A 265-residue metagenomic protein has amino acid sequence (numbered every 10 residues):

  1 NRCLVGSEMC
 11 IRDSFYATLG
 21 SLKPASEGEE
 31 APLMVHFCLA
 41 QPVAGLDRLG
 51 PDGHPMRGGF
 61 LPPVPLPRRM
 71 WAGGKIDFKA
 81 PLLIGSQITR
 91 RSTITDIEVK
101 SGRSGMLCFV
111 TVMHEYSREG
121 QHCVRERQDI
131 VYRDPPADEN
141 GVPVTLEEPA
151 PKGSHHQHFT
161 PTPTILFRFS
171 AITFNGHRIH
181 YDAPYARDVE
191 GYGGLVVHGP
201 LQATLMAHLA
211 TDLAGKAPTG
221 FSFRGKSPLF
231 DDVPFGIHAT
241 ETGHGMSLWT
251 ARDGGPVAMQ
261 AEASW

Functional and structural regions predicted by a protein language model:
N1-G6, I11: Single conserved hydrophobic/aromatic residue that forms the stacking wall/gate of nucleotide- or nucleobase-binding
A17-P24: Long, Lys/Arg- and hydrophobic-enriched amphipathic alpha-helices
E27-P32, Y181-Y185: Short coil/turn segments at secondary-structure boundaries
G28-D96, S101, C108, Y192-G193 (+1 more regions): Hydrophobic beta-strand-centered segment that forms part of the acyl-chain substrate-binding groove
W71-P161, P228-D232, G236-W265: HotDog/MaoC-like acyl-thioester-processing domains
A137-G193: Glycine-rich, acidic
